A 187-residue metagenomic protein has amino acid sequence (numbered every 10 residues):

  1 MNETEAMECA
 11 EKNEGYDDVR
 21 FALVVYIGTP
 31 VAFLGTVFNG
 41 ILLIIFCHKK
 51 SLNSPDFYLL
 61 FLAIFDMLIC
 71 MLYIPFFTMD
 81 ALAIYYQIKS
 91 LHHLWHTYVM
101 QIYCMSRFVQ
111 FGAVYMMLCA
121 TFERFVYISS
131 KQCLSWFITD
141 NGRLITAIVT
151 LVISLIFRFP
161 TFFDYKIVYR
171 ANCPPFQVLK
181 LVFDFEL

Functional and structural regions predicted by a protein language model:
M1-V37, A81: Extracellular N-terminal segment of 7TM GPCRs
E5-E14, A83-F108, S154-L187: Loop architecture of class A 7-transmembrane GPCRs
D17-T29, P55-C119, Y127, S135: Extracellular TM2-ECL1-early TM3 structural module of rhodopsin-like
G28-V31, L62, R143-T150: Hydrophobic alpha-helical transmembrane segments of polytopic
G35, L42-I45: Signature of small four-pass
N39-L42, I74-F77, R124: Amphipathic, well-ordered alpha-helical segments in soluble domains
I45-H48, L60-L62, Y127-S130, S154: Ordered, helix-dominated protein-protein interaction surfaces in large eukaryotic regulatory proteins
L68, L72, M79-L82, V109-C119 (+2 more regions): Fourth transmembrane helix
